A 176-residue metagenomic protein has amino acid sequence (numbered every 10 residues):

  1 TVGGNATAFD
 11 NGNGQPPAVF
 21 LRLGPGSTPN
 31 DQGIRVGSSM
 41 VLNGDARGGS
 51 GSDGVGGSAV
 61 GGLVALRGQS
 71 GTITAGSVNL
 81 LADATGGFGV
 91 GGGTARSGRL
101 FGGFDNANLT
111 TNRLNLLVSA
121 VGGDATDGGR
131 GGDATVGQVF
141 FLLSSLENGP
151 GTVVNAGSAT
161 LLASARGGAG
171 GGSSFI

Functional and structural regions predicted by a protein language model:
T1-P17, G37-L63, S77-R99, N112-V136 (+1 more regions): Glycine-centered low-complexity coil/loop motifs and glycine-rich tracts, especially the flexible linkers
A18-F20, D31, F101: Intrinsically disordered, low-complexity regions
R22-S27, A46-G48, V139-L146, G167-G171: Short regulatory "switch" loops immediately downstream of catalytic or recognition motifs within protein catalytic
L23-P25, V64-Q69, L100-D105, V139-S145: Extended lipid/amphipathic-ligand handling interfaces
S27, D31-I34, S70-T72, N106-N108 (+1 more regions): Small-residue (G/S/T/A) turn/hinge positions that recur once per unit in extracellular repeat modules
